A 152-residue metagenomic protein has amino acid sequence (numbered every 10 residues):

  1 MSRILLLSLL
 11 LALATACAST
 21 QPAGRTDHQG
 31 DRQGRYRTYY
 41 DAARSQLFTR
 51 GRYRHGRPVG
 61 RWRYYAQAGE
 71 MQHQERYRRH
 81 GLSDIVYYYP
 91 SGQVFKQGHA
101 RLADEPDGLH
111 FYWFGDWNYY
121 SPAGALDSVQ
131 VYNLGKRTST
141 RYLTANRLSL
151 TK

Functional and structural regions predicted by a protein language model:
I4-A14: Sec-dependent N-terminal signal peptides
C17-K152: Glycine/tyrosine- and acidic-biased, solvent-exposed loop/turn segments at the edges of beta-strands
